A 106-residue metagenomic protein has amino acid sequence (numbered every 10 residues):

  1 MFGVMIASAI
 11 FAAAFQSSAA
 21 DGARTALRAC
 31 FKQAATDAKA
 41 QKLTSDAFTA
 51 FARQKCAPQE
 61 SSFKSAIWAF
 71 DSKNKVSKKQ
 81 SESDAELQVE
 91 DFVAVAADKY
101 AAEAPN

Functional and structural regions predicted by a protein language model:
M1-S18: Classic N-terminal secretory signal peptides
V4, L43, W68-S72: Signal peptide-directed secreted proteins
F11-Q16, K39, C56, V89: Short intrinsically disordered, low-complexity segments
A19-A66: Short N-proximal segments of mature Sec-exported proteins
T49-N106: Compact alpha-helical subdomains of small soluble proteins
